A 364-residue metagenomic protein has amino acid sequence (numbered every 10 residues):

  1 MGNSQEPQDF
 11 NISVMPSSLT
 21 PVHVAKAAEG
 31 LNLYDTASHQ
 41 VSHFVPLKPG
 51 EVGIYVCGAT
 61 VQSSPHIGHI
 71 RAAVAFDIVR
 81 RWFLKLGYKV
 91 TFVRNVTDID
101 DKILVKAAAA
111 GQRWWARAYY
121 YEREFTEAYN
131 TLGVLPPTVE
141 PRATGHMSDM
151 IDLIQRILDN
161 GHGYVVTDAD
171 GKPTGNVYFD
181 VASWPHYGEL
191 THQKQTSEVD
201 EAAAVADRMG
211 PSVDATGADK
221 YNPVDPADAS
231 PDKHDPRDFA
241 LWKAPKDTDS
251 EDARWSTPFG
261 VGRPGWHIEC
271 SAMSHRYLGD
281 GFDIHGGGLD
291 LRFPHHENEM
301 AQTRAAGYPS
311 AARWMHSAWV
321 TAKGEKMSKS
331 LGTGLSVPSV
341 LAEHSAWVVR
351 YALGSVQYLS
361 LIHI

Functional and structural regions predicted by a protein language model:
G2-H316, T321, K329, A346: NTP-dependent nucleotidyl-transfer catalytic core
R304, Y308, H316-I362: Catalytic adenosine-cofactor/nucleotide-binding cores of aminoacyl-tRNA synthetases and other
